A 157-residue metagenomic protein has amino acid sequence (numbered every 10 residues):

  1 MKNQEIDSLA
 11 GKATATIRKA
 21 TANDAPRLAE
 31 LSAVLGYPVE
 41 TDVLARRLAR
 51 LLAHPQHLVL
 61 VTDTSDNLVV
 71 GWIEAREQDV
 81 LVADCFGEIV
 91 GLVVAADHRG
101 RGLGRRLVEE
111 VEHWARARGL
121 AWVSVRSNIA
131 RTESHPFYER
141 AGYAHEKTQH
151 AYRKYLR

Functional and structural regions predicted by a protein language model:
M1-N23, R157: Conserved N-terminal entry element of GNAT/NAT acetyltransferase domains
K19-P26, E30-C85, V90, A95 (+2 more regions): Acetyl-CoA-dependent GNAT
V94, G100-H113, R140: Conserved acetyl-CoA-binding loop-helix of GNAT-fold acetyltransferases
R105, I129-T148: Conserved active-site alpha-helix within GNAT-family acetyltransferase domains
V108, A115-S127: Conserved GNAT acetyl-CoA-binding A-motif
T148-R157: Active-site/acyl-donor-binding loops of N-acyltransferases
